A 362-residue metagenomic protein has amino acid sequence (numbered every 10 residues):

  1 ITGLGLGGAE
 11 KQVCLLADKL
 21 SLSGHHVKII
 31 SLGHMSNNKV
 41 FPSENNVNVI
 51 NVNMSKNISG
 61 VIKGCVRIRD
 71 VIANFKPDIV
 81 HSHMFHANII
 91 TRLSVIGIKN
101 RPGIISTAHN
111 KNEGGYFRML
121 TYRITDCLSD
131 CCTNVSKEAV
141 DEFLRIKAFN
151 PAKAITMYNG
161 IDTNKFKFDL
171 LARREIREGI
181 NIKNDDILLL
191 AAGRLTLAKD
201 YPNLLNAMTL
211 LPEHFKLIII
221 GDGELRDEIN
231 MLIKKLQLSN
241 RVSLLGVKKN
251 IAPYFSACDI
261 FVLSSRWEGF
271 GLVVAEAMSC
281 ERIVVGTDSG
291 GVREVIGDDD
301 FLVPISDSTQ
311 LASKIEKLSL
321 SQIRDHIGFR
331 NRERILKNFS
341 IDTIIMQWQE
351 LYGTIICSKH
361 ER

Functional and structural regions predicted by a protein language model:
I1-K63, E224: N-terminal strand-loop element at the rim of the active site of nucleotide-sugar-dependent glycosyltransferases
E10-D18, I187-L210, E224-M231, T309 (+1 more regions): A conserved mid-protein helix/loop that constitutes part of the nucleotide-sugar donor-binding site
S82-N88, A108: Short His-centered aromatic/hydrophobic patch
I105-V135, D141, K147-F149: A conserved, positively charged/aromatic
K167-I182: A short helix/loop element that forms part of the nucleotide-sugar donor recognition site in Leloir-type
V247, R266: Aromatic "clamp/platform" in nucleotide-sugar-dependent glycosyltransferases that forms part of the donor/acceptor
I283-G286: Short hydrophobic beta-strand element within catalytic cores of glycosyltransferases and related nucleotide-activated
D298-S308, K317-Q322: Conserved acidic donor-binding segment of nucleotide-sugar-dependent glycosyltransferases
